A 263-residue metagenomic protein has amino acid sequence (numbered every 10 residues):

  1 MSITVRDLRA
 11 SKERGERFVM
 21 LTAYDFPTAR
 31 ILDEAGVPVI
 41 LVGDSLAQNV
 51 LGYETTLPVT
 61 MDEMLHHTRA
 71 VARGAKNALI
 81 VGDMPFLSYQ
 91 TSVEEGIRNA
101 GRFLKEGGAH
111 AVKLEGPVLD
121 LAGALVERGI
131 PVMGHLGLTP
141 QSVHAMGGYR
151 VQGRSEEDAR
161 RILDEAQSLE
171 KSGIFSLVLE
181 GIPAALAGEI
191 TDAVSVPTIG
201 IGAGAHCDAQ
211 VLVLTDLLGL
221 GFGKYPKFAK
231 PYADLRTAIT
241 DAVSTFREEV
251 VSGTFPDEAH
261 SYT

Functional and structural regions predicted by a protein language model:
S2-T263: Alpha/beta enzyme core
